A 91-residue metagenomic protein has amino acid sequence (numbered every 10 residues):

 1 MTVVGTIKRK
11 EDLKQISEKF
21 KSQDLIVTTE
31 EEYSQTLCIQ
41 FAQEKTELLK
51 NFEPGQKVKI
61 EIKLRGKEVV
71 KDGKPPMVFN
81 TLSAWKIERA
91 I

Functional and structural regions predicted by a protein language model:
M1-I91: Single-stranded nucleic acid-binding surfaces, predominantly the OB-fold ssDNA-binding core
